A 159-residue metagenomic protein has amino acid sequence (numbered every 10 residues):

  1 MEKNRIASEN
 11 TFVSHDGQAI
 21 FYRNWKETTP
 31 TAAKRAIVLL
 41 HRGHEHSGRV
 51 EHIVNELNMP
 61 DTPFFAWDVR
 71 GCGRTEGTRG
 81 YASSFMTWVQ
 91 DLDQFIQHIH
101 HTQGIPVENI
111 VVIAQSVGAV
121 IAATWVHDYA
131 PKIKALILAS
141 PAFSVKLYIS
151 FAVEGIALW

Functional and structural regions predicted by a protein language model:
M1-T29: N-terminal cap/lid segment of alpha/beta-hydrolase-fold proteins
E27-A36, V107: Proline/glycine-enriched tight loop/beta-turn segments at coil->beta junctions that connect or precede beta-strands
K34-I37, R42-E45: Active-site glycine-rich loops that stabilize anionic/oxyanionic intermediates across multiple enzyme folds
G43-N55: The serine-hydrolase catalytic nucleophile loop
H44-S47, G73-I105: Catalytic nucleophile-loop/oxyanion-hole region of alpha/beta-hydrolase and closely related hydrolase-like folds
V54-G77: Conserved alpha/beta-hydrolase
Q103-Q115: Alpha/beta-hydrolase fold nucleophile elbow
Q115-W159: Alpha/beta-hydrolase-fold enzymes
